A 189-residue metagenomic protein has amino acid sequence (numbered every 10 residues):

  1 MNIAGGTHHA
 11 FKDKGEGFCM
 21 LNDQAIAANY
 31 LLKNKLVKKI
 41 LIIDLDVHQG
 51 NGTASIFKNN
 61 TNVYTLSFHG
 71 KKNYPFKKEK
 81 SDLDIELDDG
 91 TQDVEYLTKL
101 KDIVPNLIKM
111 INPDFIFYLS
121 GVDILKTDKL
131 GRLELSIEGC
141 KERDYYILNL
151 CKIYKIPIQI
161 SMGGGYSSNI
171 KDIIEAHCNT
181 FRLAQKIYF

Functional and structural regions predicted by a protein language model:
M1-F189: A general "terminal functional-core" signal
